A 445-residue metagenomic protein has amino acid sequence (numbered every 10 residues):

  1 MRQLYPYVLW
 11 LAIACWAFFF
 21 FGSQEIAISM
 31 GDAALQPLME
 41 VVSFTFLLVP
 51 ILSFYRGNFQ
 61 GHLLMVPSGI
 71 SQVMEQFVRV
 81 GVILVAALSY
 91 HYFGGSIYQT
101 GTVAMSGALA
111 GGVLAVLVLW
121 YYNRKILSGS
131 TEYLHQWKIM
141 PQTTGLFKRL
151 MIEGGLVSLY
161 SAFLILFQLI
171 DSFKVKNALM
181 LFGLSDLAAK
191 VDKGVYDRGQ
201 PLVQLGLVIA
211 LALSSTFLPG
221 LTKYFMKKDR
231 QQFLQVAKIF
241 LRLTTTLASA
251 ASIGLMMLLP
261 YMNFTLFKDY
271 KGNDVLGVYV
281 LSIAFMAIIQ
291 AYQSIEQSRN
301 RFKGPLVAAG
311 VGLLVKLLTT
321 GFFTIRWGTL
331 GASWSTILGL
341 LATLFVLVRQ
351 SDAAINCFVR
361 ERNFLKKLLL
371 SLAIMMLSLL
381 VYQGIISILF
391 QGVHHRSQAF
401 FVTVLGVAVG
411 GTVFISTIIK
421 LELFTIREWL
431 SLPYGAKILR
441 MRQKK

Functional and structural regions predicted by a protein language model:
M1-L4, V191-V280, A284: Specific pore-lining/lateral-gate transmembrane helices of multi-pass inner-membrane transport and insertion machines
F19-A162, L166: Hydrophobic transmembrane helix module of multi-pass membrane transport proteins
A33-F54, S106, K268-Y292, V307: Alpha-helical transmembrane segments of multi-pass membrane proteins
P50-S71, L281-V311: Membrane-interface junctions at transmembrane-helix termini in multi-pass inner-membrane proteins
V66, F77-V118, Y122, K303 (+3 more regions): Membrane-interface helix-loop junctions in multi-pass transport and translocation proteins
A86-Y90, S106, A110-I139, L340-I388 (+1 more regions): C-terminal transmembrane helix end/exit motif
G111, A115, L119-N123, M140-T216: Transmembrane helical elements of multi-pass membrane transporters/channels
M180, Q383-K445: Membrane-proximal transmembrane or re-entrant/amphipathic helices at the cytosolic face
